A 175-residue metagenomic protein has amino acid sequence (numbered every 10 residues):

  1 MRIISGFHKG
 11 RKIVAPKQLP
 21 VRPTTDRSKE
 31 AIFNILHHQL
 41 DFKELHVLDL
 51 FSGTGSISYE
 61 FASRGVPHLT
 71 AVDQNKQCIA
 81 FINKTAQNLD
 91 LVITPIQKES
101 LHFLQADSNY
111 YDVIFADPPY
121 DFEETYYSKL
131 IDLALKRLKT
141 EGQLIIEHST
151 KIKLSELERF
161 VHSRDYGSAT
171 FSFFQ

Functional and structural regions predicted by a protein language model:
M1-Q175: Class I S-adenosyl-L-methionine-dependent methyltransferase catalytic core
